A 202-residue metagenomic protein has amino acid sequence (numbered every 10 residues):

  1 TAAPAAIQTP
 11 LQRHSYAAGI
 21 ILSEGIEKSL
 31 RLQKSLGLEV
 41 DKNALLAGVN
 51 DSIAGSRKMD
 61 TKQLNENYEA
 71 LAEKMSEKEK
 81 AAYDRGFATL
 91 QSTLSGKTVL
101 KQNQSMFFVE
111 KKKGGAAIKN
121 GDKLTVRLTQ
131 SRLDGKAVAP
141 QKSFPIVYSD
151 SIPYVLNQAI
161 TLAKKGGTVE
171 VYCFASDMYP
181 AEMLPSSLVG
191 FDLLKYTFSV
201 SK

Functional and structural regions predicted by a protein language model:
T1-K202: Cross-family detector of peptidyl-prolyl cis-trans isomerase
